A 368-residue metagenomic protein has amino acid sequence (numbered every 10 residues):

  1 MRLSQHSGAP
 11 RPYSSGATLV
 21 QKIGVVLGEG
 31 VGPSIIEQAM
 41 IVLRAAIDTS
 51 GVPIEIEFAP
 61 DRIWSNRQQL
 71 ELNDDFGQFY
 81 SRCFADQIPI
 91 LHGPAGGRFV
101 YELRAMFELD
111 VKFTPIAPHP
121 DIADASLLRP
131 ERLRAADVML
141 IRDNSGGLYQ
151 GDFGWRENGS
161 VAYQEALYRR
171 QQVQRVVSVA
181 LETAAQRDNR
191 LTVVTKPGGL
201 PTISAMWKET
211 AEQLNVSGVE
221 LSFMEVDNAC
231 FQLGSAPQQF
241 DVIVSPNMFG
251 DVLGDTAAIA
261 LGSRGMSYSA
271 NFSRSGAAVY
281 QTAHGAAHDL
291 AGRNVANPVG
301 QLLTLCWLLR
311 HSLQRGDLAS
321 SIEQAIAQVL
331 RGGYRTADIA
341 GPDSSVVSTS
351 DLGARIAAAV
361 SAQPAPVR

Functional and structural regions predicted by a protein language model:
T18-G24: Extreme N-terminal starter segment of soluble prokaryotic enzymes
G24-A46, N158-D227, Q239: Glycine-rich phosphate/diphosphate-binding loop of Rossmann-like nucleotide-binding domains
E29-G32, I88, I141, A180 (+4 more regions): Buried hydrophobic positions in well-ordered alpha/beta secondary-structure cores of metabolic enzymes
G51-G77, L233: N-terminal beta-loop-helix "entrance" segment that forms/cooperates in small-molecule cofactor or anionic ligand
R67-Y163, M248: N-terminal glycine-rich phosphate/adenylate-binding segment common to multiple enzyme folds
A117, G234-Y334: Glycine-rich phosphate/nucleotide-binding loop
D121-A123, M224-F231: Short acidic loop-to-helix transition motifs that present clustered carboxylates
G151-R156, V161-T192, P197-P201, S321 (+1 more regions): Glycine-rich phosphate/pyrophosphate-binding loop and the adjoining helix
